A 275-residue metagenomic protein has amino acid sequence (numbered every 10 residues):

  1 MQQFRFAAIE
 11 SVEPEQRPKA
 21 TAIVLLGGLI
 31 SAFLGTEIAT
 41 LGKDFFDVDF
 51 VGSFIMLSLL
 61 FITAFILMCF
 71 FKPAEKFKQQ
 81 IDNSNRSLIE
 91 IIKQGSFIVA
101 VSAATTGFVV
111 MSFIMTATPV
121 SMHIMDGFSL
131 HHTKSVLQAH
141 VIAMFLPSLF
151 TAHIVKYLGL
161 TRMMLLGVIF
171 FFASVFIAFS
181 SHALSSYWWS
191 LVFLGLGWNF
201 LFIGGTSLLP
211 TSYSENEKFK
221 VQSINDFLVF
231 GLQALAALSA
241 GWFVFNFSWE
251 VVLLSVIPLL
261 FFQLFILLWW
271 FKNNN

Functional and structural regions predicted by a protein language model:
M1-L26: Cytoplasmic helix-loop-helix junction between adjacent transmembrane helices in 12-TM secondary transporters
P14, I23-C69: Helix-loop-helix hairpin linking two adjacent transmembrane segments in secondary transporters
S58-K78, I266-F271: C-terminal membrane-cytosol helix-exit motif in multi-pass small-molecule transporters
P73-V101: Juxtamembrane intracellular "pre-TM" segments in multi-pass secondary transporters
K93-I114, V192: Pair of pore-lining "gating" transmembrane helices in MFS-fold secondary transporters
T116-V136: Short amphipathic helix-loop junctions that connect adjacent transmembrane helices in Major Facilitator Superfamily/SLC
L146-L160, V244: Helix-to-loop junctions at the C-terminal end of transmembrane segments in multipass secondary transporters
S212-F247: A late C-terminal transmembrane helix in Major Facilitator Superfamily
